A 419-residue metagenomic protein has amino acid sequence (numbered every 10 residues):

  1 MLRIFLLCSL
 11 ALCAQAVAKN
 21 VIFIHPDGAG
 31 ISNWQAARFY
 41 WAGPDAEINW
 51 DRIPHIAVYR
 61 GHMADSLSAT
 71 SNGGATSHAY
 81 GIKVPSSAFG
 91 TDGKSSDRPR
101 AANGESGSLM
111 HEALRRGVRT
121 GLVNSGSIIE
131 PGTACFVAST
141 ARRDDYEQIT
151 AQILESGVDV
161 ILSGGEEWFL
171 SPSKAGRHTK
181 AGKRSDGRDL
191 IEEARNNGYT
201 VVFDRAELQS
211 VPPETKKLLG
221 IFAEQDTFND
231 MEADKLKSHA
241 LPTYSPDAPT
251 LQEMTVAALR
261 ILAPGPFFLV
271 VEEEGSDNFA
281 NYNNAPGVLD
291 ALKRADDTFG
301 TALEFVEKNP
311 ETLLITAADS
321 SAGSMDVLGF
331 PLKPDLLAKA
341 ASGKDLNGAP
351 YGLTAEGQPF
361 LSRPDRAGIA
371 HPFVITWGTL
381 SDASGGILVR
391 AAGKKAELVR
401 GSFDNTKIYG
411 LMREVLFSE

Functional and structural regions predicted by a protein language model:
I4-C13: Bacterial N-terminal signal peptides
A14-A18: Boundary at the C-terminal end of the N-terminal hydrophobic targeting segment
K19-V21, P26-T76, Y80, P85 (+1 more regions): A post-motif C-terminal structural segment
S87-N103, Y351-L353, Q358: His/Cys-centered metal/cofactor-coordination and adjacent catalytic loops
D97, S108, R116-R119, R188 (+1 more regions): Cap/lid and interdomain-hinge subdomains that line or gate substrate/regulatory clefts in soluble alpha/beta enzymes
N103-G104, R184: Aromatic- and glycine-enriched glycan-recognition loops and surfaces that form the carbohydrate-binding subsites
E105, M110-H111, R115-A134: Glycine-rich phosphate/pyrophosphate-binding loops and their adjacent beta-strand/loop elements at enzyme active sites
